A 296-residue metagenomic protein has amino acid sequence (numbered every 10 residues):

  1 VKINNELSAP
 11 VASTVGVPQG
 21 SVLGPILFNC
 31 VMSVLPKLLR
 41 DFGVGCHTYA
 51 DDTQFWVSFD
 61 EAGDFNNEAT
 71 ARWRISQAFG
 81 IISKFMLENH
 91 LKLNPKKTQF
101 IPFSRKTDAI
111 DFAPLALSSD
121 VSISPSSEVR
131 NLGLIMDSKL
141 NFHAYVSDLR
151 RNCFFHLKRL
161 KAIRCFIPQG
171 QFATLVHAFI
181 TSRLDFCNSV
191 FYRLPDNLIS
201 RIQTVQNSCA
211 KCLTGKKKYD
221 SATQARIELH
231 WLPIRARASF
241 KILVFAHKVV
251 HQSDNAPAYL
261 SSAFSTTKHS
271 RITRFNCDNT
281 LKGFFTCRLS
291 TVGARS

Functional and structural regions predicted by a protein language model:
V1-S296: Hydrophobic/basic alpha-helical segments
